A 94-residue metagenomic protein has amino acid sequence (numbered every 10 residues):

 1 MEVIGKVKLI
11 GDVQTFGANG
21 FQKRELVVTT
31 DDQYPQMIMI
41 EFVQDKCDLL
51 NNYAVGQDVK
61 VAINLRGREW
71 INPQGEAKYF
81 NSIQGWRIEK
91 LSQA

Functional and structural regions predicted by a protein language model:
M1-A94: Single-stranded nucleic acid-binding surfaces, predominantly the OB-fold ssDNA-binding core
